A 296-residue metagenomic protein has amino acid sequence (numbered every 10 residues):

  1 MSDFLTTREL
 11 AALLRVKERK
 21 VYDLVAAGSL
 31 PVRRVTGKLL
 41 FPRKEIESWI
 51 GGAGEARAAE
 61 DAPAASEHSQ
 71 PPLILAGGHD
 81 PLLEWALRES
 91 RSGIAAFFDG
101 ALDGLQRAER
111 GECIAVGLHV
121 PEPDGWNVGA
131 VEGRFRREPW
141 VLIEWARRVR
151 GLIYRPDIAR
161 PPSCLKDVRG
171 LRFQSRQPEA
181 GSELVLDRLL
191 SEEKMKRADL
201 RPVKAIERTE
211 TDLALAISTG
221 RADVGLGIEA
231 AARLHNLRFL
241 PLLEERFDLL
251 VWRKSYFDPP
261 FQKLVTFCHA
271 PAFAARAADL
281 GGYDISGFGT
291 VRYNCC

Functional and structural regions predicted by a protein language model:
M1-D103, E112, F135-W140, R160 (+1 more regions): N-terminal hydrophobic or amphipathic helices and topogenic motifs
H68-G78, L165-L184: Short loop->beta-strand "edge-of-pocket" segments that line small-molecule binding or catalytic clefts across diverse
W85-R91, R176-P178, S182-A205: Ligand-binding cleft/hinge of the Venus flytrap
F97-Q106, A198-L215: Short helix-initiation/N-cap motifs at beta->coil->alpha
G104-V149: Short beta-strand-centered segments that line the small-molecule binding cleft or hinge of alpha/beta clamshell
V120-G133, A214-L243: A ligand-binding cleft/hinge motif common to bilobed small-molecule-binding domains
L142-G151, R233, L237-T266, G287-Y293: Periplasmic-binding protein-like
W145, Y154-F173: Flexible hinge/capping segments at coil-to-helix
